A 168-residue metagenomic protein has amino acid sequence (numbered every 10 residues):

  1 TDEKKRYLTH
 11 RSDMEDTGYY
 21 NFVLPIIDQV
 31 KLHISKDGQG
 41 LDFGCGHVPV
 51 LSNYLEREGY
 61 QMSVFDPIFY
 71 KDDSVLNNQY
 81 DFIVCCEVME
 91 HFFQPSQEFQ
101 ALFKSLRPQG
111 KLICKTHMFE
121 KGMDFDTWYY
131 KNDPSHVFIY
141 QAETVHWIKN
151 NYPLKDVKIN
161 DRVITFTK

Functional and structural regions predicted by a protein language model:
T1-F82, F99, N132-D133, E143 (+2 more regions): Conserved N-terminal segment of class I S-adenosyl-L-methionine
S35, F93, R107: Short conserved AdoMet
F82-V88, E98, C114: A short beta-strand submotif of the Rossmann-like class I SAM-dependent methyltransferase core that lines
E87, H91, H136: Histidine-centered divalent metal-coordination motifs
F92-L102, T116: A short, conserved alpha-helix within the catalytic core of class I
F99-K111: A short glycine-rich, Lys/Arg-flanked "PGG" loop and its adjoining helix->strand segment in the class I
T116-F138, E143-T144, I148: Short, glycine-/aromatic-enriched active-site segment of Class I SAM-dependent methyltransferases
